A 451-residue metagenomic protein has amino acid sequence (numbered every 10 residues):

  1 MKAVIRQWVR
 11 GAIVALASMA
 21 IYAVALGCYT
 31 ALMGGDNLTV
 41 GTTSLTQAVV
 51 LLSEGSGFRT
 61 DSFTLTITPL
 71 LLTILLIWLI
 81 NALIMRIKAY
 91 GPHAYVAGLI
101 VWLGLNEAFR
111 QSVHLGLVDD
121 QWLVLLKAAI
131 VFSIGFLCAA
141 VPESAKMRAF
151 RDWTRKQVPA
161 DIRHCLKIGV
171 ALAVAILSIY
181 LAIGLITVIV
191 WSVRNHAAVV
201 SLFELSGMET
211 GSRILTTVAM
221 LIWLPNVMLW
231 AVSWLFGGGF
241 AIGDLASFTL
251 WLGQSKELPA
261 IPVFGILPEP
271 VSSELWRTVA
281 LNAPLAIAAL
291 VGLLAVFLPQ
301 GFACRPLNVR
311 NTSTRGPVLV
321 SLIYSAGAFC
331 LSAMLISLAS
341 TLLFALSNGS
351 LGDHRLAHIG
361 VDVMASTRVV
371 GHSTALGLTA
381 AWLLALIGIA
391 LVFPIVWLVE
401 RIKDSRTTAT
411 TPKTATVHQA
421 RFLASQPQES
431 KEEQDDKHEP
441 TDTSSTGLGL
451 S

Functional and structural regions predicted by a protein language model:
M1-V24, L83-Y95, Q121-I130, R163-L181 (+2 more regions): Alpha-helical transmembrane segments and their helix-start/interface "positive-inside/aromatic belt" motifs in integral
M1-V9, W78-P92, G135-V170, V193 (+2 more regions): Cytoplasmic membrane-interface segments at the C-terminal ends of transmembrane helices
K2-W78, Q111-H114, F203-L285, A345-P427 (+2 more regions): Long, glycine/tryptophan/cysteine-rich extracytoplasmic
I13-A17, I21, L72, L76 (+14 more regions): Hydrophobic faces of alpha-helical transmembrane segments in multi-pass integral membrane proteins
I21-Y29, I80-I84, L105-S112, I134-P142 (+12 more regions): Alpha-helical membrane-inserting segments
L83-S178, L185-I214: Membrane-interface helix-loop-helix junctions at boundaries between adjacent transmembrane segments
I87-K127, L258-V279, A295-L351, T416 (+2 more regions): Hydrophobic alpha-helical transmembrane segments of integral membrane proteins
G449-S451: Intrinsically disordered terminal tails
